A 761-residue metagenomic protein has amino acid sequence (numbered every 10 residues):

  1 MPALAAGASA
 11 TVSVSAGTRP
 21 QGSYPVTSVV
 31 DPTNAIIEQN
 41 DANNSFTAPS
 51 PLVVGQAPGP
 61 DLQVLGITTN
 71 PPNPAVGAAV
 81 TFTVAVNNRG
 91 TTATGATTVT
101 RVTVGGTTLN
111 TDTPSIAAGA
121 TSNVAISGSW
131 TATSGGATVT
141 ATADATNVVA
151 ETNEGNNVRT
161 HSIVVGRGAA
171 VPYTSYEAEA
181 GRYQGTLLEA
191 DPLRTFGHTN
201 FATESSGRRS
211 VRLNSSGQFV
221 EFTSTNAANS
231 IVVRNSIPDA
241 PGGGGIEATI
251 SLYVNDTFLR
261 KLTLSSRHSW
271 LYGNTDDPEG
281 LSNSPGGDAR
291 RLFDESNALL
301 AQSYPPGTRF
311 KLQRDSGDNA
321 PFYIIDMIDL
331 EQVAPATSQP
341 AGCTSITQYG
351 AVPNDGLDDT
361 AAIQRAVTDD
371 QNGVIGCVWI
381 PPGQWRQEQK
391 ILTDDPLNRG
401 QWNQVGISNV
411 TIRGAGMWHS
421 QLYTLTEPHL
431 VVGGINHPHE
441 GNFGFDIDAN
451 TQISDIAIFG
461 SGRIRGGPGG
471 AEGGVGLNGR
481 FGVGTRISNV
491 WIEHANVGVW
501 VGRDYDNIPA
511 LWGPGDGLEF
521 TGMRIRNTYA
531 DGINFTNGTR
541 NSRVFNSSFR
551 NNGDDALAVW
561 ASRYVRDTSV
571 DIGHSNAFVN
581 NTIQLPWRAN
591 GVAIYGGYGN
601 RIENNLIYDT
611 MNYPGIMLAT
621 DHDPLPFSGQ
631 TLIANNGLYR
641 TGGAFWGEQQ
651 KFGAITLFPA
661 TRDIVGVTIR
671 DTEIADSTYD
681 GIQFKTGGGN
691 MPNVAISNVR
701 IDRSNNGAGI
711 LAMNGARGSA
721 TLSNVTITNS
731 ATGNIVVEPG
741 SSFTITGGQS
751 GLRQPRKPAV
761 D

Functional and structural regions predicted by a protein language model:
M1-A170: Extracellular/luminal regions of secreted and cell-surface proteins that mediate adhesion/ECM remodeling
S50, H161-Q339, R670: Extracytoplasmic
L65-P74, A180-L187, T347-V352: Short, solvent-exposed loop/edge segments of extracellular or virion-exposed proteins
I346-I380: Acidic Gly/Asp/Thr-rich repetitive segments characteristic of extracellular carbohydrate-active and adhesion proteins
T347, N409, R413, W418 (+13 more regions): Right-handed parallel beta-helix
Q364, T368-D370, R386-R413, S420-D455 (+2 more regions): Extracellular beta-strand-rich solenoid/capping regions of secreted or surface-exposed proteins that bind or remodel
I375-G376, Q389-I391, M417, Q421-E427 (+13 more regions): Short glycine/acidic-rich loop motifs that flank beta-strands on beta-rich extracellular proteins
A708-V760: Leucine-rich solenoid repeat scaffolds
